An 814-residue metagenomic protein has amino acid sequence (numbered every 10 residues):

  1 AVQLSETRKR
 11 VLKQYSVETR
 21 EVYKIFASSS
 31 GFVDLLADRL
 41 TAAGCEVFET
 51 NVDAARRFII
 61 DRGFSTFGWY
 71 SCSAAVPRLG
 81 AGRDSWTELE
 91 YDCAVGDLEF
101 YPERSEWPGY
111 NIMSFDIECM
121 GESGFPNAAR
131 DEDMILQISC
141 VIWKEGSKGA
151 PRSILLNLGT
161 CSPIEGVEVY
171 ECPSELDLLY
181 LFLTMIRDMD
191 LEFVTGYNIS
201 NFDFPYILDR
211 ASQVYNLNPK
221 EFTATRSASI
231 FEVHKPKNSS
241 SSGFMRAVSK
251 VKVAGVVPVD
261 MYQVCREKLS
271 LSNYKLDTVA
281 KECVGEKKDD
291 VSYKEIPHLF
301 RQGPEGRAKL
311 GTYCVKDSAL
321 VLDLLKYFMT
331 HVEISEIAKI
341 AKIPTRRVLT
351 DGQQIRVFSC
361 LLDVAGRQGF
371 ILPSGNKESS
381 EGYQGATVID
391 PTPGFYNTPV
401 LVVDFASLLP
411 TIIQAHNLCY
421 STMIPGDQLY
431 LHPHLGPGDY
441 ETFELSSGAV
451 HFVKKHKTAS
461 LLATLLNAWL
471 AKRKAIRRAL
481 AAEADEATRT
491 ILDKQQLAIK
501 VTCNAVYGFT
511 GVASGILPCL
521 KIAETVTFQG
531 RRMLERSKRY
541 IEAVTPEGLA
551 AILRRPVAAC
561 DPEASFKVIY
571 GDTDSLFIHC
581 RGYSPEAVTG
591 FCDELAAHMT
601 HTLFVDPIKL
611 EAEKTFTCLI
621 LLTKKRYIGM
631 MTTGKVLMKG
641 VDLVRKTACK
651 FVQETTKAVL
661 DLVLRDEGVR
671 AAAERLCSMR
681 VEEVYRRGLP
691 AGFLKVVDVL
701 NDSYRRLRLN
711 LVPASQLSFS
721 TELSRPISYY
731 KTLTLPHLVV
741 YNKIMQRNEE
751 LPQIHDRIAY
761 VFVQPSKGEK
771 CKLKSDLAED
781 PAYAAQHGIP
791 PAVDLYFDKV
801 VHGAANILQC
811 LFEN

Functional and structural regions predicted by a protein language model:
A1-V257, M261-Y262, E267-P373, E381-I389 (+15 more regions): The two-metal-ion catalytic cores of nucleic-acid processing enzymes
V17, Y23-I25, D260, A513 (+2 more regions): Short, hydrophobic beta-strand segments
D92, V194, E483-T490, I516-K521 (+1 more regions): Short, surface-exposed loop/turn segments at secondary-structure junctions
N157-V167, F509-F528: Gly-rich Lys/Arg/Thr-decorated short loops/hinges at beta-loop-alpha junctions or inter-strand turns that position
E171, E175, R307-L310, L492 (+4 more regions): Alpha-helix N-cap/helix-initiation motif
V291-K294, F509-A513, A564-S575: Core alpha/beta catalytic barrel or barrel-like domain that forms the active/cofactor pocket in diverse metabolic
L325, H331, S335-S447, K457 (+3 more regions): DNA-dependent DNA polymerase catalytic subunits
L466-E483, I499: Non-transmembrane amphipathic alpha-helical segments
